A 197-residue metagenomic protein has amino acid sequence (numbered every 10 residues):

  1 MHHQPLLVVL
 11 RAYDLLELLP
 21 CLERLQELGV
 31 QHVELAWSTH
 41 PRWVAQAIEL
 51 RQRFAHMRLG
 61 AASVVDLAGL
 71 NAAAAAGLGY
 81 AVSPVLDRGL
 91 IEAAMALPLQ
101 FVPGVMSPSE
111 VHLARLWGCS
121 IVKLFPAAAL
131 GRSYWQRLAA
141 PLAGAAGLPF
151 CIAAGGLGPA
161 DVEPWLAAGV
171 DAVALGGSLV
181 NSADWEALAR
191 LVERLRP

Functional and structural regions predicted by a protein language model:
M1-G77, L86, A96-L97, G158-E163 (+2 more regions): Conserved N-terminal beta1-alpha1 strand-loop-helix module at the mouth
L7, G60, A81-V82, V102 (+2 more regions): Structural detector of well-ordered beta-strand residues that form the stable sheet scaffold of enzyme domains
Q31, G79, Q100, S120 (+1 more regions): Residue-level detector of anion-binding/catalytic polar loops
H32-H40, A74-A76, S107, H112-A139 (+1 more regions): Glycine/Thr-rich beta-alpha phosphate-binding loop at enzyme active sites
Q52-M57, L97-P103, A146-A154: Short acidic, glycine/proline-enriched helix-loop-strand junctions
A68-A114: Hydrophobic, well-structured mid-protein blocks that either form specific transmembrane helices
P84-L90, K123-Y134, A168-L191: Glycine-rich phosphate-binding active-site loops on the catalytic face of alpha/beta enzymes
V102, M106-K123, W135, F150-G158 (+2 more regions): Catalytic alpha/beta core domains of metabolic enzymes, predominantly
